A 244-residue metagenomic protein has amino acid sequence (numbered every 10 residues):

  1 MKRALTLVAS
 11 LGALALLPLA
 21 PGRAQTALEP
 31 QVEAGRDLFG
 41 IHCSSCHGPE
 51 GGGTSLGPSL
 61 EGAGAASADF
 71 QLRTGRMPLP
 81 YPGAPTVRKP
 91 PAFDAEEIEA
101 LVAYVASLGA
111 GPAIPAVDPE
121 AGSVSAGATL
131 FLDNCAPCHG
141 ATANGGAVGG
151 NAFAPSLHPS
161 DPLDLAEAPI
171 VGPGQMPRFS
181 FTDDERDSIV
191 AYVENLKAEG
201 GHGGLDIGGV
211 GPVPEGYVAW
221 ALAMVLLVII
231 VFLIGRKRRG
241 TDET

Functional and structural regions predicted by a protein language model:
M1-P30, A198-T244: N-terminal export/targeting leaders of redox proteins
K2-G57, G62-S67, R76-P90: Cross-kingdom Sec-pathway N-terminal secretion signals
L28, V32, R36, G53 (+5 more regions): Solvent-exposed, acidic/flexible segments
E29-S45, D69, A121-T142: Sequence/structural segment immediately N-terminal to covalent heme-attachment motifs in c-type and related
F39-H42, E50, G64, E97 (+4 more regions): Short pre-active-site segment immediately N-terminal to redox-active cysteine/selenocysteine motifs in thiol-based
G40, C46-G52, G64-A65, R73 (+3 more regions): Detector for the c-type heme attachment site
G52-G53, L108-G122, P137, A141-A152 (+4 more regions): Inter-heme linker and motif-flanking segments adjacent to c-type heme-binding CXXCH motifs in c-type cytochromes
E61-L108, N151-G203: Extracytoplasmic electron-transfer domains, predominantly the class I c-type cytochrome c fold
